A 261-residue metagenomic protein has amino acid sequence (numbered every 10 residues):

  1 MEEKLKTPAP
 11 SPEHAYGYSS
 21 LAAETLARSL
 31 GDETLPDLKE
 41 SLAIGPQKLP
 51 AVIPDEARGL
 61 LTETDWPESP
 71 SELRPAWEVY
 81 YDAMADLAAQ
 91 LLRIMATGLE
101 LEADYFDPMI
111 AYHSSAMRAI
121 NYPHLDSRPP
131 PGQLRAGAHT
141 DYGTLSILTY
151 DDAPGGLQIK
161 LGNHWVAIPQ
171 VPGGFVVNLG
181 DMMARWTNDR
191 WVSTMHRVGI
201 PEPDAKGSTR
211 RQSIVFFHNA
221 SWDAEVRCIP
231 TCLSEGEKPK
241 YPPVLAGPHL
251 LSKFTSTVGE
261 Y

Functional and structural regions predicted by a protein language model:
M1-Y261: Peripheral, non-catalytic segments flanking oxidoreductase cores
